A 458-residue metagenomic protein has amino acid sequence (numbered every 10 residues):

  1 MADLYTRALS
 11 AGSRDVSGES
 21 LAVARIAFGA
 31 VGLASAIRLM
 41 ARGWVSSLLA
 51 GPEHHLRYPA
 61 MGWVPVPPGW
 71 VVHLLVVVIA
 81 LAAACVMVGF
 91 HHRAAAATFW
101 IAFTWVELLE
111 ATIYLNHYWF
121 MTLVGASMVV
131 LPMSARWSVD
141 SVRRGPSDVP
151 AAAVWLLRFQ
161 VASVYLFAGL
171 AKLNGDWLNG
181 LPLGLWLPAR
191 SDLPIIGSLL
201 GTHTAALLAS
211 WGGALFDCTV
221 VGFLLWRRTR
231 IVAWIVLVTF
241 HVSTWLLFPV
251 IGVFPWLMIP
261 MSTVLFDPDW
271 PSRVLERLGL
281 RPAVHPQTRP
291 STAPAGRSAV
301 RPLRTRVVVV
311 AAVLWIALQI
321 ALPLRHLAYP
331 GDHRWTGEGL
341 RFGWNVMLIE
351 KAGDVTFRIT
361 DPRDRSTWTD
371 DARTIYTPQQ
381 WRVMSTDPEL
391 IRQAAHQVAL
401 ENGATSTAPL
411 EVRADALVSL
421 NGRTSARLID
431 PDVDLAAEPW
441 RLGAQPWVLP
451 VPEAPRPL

Functional and structural regions predicted by a protein language model:
M1-L458: Alpha-helical membrane-anchoring segments
